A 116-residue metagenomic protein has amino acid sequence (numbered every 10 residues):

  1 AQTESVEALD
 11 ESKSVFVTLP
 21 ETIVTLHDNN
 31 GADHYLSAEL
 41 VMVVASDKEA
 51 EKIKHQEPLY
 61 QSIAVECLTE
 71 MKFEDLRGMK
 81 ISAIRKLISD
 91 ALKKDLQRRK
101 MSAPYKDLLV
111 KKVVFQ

Functional and structural regions predicted by a protein language model:
A1-Q116: Flexible, low-complexity charged segments
